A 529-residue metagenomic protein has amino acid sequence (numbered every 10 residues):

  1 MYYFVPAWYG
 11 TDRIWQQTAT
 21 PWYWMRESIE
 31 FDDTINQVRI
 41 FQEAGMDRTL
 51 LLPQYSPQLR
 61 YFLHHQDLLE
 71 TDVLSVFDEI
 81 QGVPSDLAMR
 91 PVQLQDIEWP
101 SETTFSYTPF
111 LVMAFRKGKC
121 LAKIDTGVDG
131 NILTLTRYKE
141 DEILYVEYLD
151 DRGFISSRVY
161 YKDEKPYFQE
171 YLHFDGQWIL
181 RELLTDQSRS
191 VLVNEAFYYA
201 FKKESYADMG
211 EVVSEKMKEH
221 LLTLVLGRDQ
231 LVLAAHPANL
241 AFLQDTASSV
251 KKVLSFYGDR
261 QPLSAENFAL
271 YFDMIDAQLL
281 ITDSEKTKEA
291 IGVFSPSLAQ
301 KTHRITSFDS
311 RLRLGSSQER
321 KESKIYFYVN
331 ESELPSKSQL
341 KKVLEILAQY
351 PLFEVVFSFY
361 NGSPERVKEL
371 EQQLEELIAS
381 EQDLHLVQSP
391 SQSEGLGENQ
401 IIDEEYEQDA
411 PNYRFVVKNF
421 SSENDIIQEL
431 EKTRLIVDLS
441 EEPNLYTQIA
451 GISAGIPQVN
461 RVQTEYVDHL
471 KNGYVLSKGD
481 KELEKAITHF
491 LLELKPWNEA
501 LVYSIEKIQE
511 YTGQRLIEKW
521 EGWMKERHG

Functional and structural regions predicted by a protein language model:
K218-L226, Q261-L279: Membrane-proximal helix-turn-helix segments that form the acceptor-binding/catalytic region of lipid-linked
F272-Q300: A short, active-site helix/loop in glycosyltransferases that binds the activated sugar's phosphate group
S310-E398: Conserved catalytic-core segment of nucleotide-activated headgroup transferases in glycan assembly
E394-G397, P411-S422: Active-site donor-binding acidic/aromatic loop of nucleotide-activated sugar and phosphosugar transferases involved
I426-P443: Acidic donor-binding loop of glycosyltransferase active sites
P457-N460: Short hydrophobic beta-strand element within catalytic cores of glycosyltransferases and related nucleotide-activated
G473-K481, H489-K495: Conserved acidic donor-binding segment of nucleotide-sugar-dependent glycosyltransferases
K495-H528: A charged, aromatic-enriched C-terminal amphipathic alpha-helix characteristic of glycosyltransferases across folds
